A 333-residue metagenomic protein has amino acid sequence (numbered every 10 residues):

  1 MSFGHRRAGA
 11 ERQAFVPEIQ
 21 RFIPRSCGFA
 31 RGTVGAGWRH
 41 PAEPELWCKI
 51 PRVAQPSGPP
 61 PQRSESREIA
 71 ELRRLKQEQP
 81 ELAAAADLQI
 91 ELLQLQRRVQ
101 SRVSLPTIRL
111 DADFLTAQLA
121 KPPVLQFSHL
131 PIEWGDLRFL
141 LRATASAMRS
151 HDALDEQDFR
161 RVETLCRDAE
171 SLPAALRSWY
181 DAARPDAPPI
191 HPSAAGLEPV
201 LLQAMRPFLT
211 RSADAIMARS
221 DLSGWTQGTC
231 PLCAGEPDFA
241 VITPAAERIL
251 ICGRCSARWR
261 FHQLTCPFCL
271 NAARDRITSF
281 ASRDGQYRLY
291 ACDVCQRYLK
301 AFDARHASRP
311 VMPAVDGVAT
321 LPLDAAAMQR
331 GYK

Functional and structural regions predicted by a protein language model:
M1-I19: Extreme N-terminal basic, low-complexity initiation segments that serve as generic localization/processing leaders
A8-A10, A14, A30-A36, A42: Ala/Thr-enriched low-complexity intrinsically disordered regions
V16-I19, I23, V34: Hydrophobic alpha-helical signal/anchor motif
E65-M217: N-terminal alpha-helical interaction blocks
R211-A326: Cys/His-clustered metal-coordination modules, chiefly Zn-binding fingers
A327, G331-Y332: Extended, helix-rich structural scaffolds rather than catalytic motifs
